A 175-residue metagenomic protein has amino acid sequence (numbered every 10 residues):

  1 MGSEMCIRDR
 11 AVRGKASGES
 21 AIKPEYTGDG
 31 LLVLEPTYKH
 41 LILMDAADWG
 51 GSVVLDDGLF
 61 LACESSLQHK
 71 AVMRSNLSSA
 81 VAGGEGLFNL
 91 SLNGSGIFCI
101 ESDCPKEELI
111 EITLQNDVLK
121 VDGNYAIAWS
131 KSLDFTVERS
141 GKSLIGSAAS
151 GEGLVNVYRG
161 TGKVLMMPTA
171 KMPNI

Functional and structural regions predicted by a protein language model:
M1-I7: Short, small-residue-biased leader/transition segments that mark boundaries at the very start of proteins
R8-G18, A71-A82, K106-E107, T136-L154: A cross-kingdom feature marking solvent-exposed beta-strand/loop segments within repeated, beta-rich binding/scaffold
A11-Q68, V72, S78-S79, S95: Hydrophobic, ordered structural segments
G28, P36, D57, S65 (+6 more regions): Residues on the solvent-exposed faces and adjacent turns of beta-rich solenoids used to engage binding targets
L32, F60-L61, F98, A126-I127 (+2 more regions): Extracellular beta-strand scaffolds
L92, F98, K106-V121, Y158: Charged, often glycine-enriched C-terminal and inter-domain segments that act as flexible interaction/assembly
G146, E152-M167: Mixed-charge, glycine-accented linear interaction segment located at domain edges/termini
